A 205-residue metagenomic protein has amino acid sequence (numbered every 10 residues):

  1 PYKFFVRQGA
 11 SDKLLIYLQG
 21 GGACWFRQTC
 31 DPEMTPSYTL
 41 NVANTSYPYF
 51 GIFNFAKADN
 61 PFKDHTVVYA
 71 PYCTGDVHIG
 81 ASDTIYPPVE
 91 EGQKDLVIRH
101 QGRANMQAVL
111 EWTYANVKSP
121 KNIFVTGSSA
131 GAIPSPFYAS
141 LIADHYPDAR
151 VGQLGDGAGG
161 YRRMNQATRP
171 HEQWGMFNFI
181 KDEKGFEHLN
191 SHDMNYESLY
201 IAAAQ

Functional and structural regions predicted by a protein language model:
P1, D83-T84, V97-F124, A139-Q205: Surface cap/lid and interfacial helix-loop subdomains adjacent to catalytic sites that gate substrate access
P1-R7, Y47-K57, F137-A139, N195-A202: Short alpha-helical segments and helix-capping/turn motifs at coil-helix boundaries
R7-N116: Active-site machinery of serine-nucleophile hydrolases
L18-G21, A70-G75, T126-G131, L154-G159: Active-site-proximal beta-strand/loop segments in catalytic clefts of secreted hydrolases
S128-S140: Glycine-rich nucleophile elbow surrounding the catalytic serine of serine-hydrolase chemistry
